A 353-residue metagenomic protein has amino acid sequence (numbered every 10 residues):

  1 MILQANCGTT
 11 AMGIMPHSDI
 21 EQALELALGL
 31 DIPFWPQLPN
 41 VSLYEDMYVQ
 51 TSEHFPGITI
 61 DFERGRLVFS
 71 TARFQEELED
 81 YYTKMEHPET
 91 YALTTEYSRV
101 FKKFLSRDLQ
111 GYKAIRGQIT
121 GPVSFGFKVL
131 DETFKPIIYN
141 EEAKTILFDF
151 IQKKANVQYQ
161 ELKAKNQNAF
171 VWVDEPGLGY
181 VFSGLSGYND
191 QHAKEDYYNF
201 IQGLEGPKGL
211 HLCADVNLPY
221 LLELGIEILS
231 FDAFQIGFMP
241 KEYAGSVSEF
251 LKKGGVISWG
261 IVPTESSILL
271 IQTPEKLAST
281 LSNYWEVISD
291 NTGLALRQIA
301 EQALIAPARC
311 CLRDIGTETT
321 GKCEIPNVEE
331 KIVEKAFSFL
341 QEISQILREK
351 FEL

Functional and structural regions predicted by a protein language model:
M1-P136, G255, T273, V287-G293 (+2 more regions): Alpha/beta catalytic barrel-like cores
L30-D31, E223-S230, L251-I257: Glycine-enriched alpha-helix->loop->beta-strand junction motifs that scaffold or abut catalytic
P88-L105, E141-V157, K276-V287: Glycine-rich anion/phosphate-binding loops
A114-G117, P136-G245: Active-site loop segments of alpha/beta catalytic cores
T120-P122, P176-L178, C213-N217, F234-I236 (+3 more regions): Active-site beta-loop-alpha junctions enriched in small/polar residues
G237-P263: Glycoside hydrolase catalytic-domain groove-lining segments
P240-V247, T273-Q298: A short, acidic, amphipathic alpha-helical segment used as a generic capping/interface helix at domain edges
G254-A278, P307-G316: Active-site clefts of carbohydrate-active enzymes
